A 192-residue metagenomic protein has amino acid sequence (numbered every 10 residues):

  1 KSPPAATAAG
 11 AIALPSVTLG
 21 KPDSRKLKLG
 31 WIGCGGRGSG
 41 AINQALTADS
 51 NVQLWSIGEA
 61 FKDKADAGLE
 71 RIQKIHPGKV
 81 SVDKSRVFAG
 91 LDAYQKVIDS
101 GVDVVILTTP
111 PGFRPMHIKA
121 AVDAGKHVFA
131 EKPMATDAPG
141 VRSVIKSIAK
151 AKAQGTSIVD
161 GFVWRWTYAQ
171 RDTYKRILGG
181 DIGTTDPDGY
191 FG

Functional and structural regions predicted by a protein language model:
S2-K126, R142-G155: N-terminal glycine-/serine-/threonine-rich beta1-alpha1-beta2 phosphate-ribose binding loop of Rossmann-like
H127, M134-G192: A contiguous active-site-proximal alpha/beta segment in oxidoreductase catalytic domains
